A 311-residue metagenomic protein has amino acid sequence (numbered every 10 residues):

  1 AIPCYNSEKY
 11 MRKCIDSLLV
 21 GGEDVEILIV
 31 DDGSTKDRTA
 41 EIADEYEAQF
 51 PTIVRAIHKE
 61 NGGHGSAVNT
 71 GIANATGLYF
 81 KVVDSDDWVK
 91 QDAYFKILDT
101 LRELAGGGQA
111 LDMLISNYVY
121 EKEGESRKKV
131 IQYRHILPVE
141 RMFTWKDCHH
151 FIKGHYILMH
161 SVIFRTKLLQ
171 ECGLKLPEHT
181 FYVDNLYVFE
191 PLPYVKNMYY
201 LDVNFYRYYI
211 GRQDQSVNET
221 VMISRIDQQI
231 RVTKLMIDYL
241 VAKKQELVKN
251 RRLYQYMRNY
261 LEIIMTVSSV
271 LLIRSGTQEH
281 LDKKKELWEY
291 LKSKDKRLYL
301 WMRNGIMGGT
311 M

Functional and structural regions predicted by a protein language model:
A1-Q228: Nucleotide-sugar donor-binding/catalytic module of glycosyltransferases that assemble extracellular/cell-envelope
S216-T220, L247-R252, T277: Short, surface-exposed loop/turn segments at secondary-structure junctions
R225-V232, L261: Amphipathic alpha-helix face/heptad-repeat signature
I230-Q255, K296-L298: C-terminal, non-catalytic tails of nucleotide-sugar-dependent glycosyltransferases
R251-N259, L281-K285: Short, charged, amphipathic alpha-helical segments
Y256-L271: Amphipathic alpha-helical repeat scaffolds of TPR domains
I273-M311: Membrane-interface aromatic/basic loop that binds lipid-linked glycans or pyrophosphate carriers, typified by
